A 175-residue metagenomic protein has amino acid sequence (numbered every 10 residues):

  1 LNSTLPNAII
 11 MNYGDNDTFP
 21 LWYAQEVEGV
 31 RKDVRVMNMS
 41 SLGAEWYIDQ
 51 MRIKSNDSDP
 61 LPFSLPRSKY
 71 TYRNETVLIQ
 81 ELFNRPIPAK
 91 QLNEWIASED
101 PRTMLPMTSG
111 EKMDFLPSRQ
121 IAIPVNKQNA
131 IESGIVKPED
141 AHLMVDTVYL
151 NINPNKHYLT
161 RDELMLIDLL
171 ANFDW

Functional and structural regions predicted by a protein language model:
L1-N7, Y23-W175: ER/secretory pathway lumenal C-terminal domains and tails of membrane proteins involved in glycoprotein biogenesis
A8-W22: Short periplasmic/luminal acceptor-recognition loop of GT-C membrane glycosyltransferases, typified by
